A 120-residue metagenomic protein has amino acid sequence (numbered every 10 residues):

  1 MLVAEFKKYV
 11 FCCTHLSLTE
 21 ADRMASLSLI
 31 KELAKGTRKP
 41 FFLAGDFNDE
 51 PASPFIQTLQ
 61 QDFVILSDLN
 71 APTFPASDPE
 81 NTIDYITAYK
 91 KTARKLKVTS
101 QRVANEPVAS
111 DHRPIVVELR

Functional and structural regions predicted by a protein language model:
M1-R120: Active-site regions of metal-assisted phosphoester/phosphodiester hydrolases, unifying DNase/endonuclease modules
